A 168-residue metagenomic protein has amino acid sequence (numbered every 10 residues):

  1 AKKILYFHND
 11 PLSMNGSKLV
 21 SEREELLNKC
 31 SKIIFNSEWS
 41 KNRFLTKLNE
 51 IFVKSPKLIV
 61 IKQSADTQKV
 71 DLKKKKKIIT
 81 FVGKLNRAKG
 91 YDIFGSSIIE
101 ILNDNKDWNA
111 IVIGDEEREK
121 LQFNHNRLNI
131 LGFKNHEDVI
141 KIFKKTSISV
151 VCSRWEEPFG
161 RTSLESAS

Functional and structural regions predicted by a protein language model:
A1-S13, I34: Active-site proximal beta-strand in glycosyltransferases
D10-P11, W39-S40, K57-V70, E117: Short beta-strand->alpha-helix junction loop in the catalytic core of nucleotide-activated group-transfer enzymes
S17, R23, K29-P56: A short, active-site helix/loop in glycosyltransferases that binds the activated sugar's phosphate group
I34, D71-K89, G95-I99: Conserved donor-binding/catalytic core segment of Leloir-type glycosyltransferases
V82, G95, W108-Q122: Glycosyltransferase donor-sugar binding loop
G114, R118-K141, I148: Nucleotide-activated donor-binding/catalytic signature segment of Leloir-type glycosyltransferases, i.e., the conserved
I140, S163-S168: Short alpha-helical segment that forms part of, or immediately flanks, the ligand-binding pocket in carbohydrate-active
K144-P158: Acidic donor-binding loop of glycosyltransferase active sites
